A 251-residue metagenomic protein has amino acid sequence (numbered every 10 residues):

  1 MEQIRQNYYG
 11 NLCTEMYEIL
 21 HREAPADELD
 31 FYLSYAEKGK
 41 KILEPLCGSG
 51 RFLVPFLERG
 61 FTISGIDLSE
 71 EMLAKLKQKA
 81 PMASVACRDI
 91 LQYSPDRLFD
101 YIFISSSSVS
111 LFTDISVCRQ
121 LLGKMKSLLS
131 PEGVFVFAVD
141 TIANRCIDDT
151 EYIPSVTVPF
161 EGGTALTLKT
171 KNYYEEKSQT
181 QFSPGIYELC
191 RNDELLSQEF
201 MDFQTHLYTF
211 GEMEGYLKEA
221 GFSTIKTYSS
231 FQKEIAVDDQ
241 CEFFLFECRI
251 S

Functional and structural regions predicted by a protein language model:
M1-G39: Conserved class I S-adenosyl-L-methionine
G39-G48: Conserved class I S-adenosyl-L-methionine
G50-Q92: Class I SAM-dependent methyltransferase SAM/SAH-binding core
Q92-Y101: A short acidic, Gly/Pro-enriched loop at the edge of an enzyme's catalytic core that lines a small-molecule cofactor
D100-S116: A short SAM/SAH-binding and catalytic strip from SAM-dependent methyltransferases
R119-P131: A short glycine-rich, Lys/Arg-flanked "PGG" loop and its adjoining helix->strand segment in the class I
V136-G211: SAM-dependent methyltransferase
Q204-S251: C-terminal lobe and adjacent flexible extensions of AdoMet/dcAdoMet transferase-like proteins
